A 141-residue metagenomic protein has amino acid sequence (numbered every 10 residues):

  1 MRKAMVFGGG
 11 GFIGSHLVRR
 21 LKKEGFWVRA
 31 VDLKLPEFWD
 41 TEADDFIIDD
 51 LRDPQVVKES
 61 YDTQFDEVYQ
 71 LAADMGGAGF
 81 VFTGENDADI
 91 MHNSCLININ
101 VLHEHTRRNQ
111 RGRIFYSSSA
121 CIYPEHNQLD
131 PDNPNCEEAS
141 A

Functional and structural regions predicted by a protein language model:
K3, W27, R113: Residues at the starts of beta-strands that form the adenosine-phosphate
A4-E24: N-terminal Rossmann NAD(P)H-binding glycine-rich loop of SDR-like oxidoreductase domains
F7, V31, V68-D74, I114-A120: SDR active-site strand-loop-helix element
F26-L35: Conserved glycine-rich Rossmann-like NAD(P)H-binding loop of the short-chain dehydrogenase/reductase
D40-D53: Rossmann-fold cofactor-recognition segment
L51-N93, E125-H126: NAD(P)H-binding glycine-rich loop region in Rossmannoid oxidoreductase-like domains and their noncatalytic homologs
D53, E67, I97-N100, R113: Conserved cofactor-binding/catalytic machinery of classical short-chain dehydrogenase/reductase
I99-A141: Conserved Rossmann-fold NAD(P)-dependent oxidoreductase catalytic core, especially the SDR/UDP-sugar
